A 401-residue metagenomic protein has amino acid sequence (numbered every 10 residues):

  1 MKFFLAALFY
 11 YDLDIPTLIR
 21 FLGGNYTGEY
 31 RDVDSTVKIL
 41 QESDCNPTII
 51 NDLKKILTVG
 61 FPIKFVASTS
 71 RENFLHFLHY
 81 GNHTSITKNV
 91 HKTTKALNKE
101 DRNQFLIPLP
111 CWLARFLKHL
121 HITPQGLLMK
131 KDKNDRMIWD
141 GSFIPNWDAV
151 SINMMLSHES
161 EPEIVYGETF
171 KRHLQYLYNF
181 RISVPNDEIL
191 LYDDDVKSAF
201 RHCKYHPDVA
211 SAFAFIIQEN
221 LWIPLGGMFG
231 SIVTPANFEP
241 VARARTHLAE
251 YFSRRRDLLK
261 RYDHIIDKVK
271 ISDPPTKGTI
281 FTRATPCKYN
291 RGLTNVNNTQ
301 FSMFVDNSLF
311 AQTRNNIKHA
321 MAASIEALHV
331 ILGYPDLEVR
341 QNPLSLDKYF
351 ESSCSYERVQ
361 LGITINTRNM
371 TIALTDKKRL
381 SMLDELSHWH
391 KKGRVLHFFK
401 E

Functional and structural regions predicted by a protein language model:
M1-P162: Reverse-transcribing Pol proteins
F65, L127-L128, W139, I217 (+2 more regions): Hydrophobic side chains in beta-strands
E72-Y80, F215-G227, F301-V305: Surface-exposed beta-strand-to-loop junctions that form interaction patches on eukaryotic regulatory domains
G81-K88, G226-N237, V296, Q300 (+3 more regions): Conserved aromatic-histidine-acidic binding/catalytic patches
K88, K92, L97, D101-S253 (+1 more regions): Catalytic-core region of right-hand nucleic acid polymerases
H121, S211, F304, V359-L361: Residues that flank catalytic or metal-binding motifs in active/ligand-binding sites
I138-G141, L191-D195, V296-Q312: Short acidic catalytic loops
I164-R172, D257-S272, T279-V296, Q300-S302 (+1 more regions): Polymerase palm active-site segment centered on the conserved acidic dipeptide of motif C
